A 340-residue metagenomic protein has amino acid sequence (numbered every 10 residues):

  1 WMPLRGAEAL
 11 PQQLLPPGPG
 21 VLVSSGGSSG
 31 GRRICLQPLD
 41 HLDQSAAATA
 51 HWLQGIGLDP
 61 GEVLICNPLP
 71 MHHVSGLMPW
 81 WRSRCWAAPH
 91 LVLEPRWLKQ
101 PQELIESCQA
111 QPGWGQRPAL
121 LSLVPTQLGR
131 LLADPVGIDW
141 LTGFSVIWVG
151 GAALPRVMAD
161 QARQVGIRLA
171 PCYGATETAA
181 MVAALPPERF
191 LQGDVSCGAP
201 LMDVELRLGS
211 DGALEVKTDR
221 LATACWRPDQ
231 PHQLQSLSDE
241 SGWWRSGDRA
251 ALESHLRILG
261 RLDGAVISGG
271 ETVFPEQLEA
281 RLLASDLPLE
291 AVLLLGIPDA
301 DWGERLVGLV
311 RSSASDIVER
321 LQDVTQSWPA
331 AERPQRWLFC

Functional and structural regions predicted by a protein language model:
A7-S24, I56-L64: Conserved pre-ATP/AMP-binding loop-to-beta segment of ANL
P19-C35: Conserved adenylation A10 loop of the ANL superfamily
S24-S28, I65, W80, L121 (+3 more regions): Conserved S/T- and glycine-rich ATP-binding loop of Class I adenylate-forming
S28, G151, G174, D248 (+1 more regions): Active-site glycine-centered loops adjacent to acidic/histidine catalytic or metal-binding residues that shape
L36-W52, L64-R130, A170: AMP-binding/adenylate-forming
A133-L191: Gly/Ser/Thr-rich phosphate-binding loop
P200, G209-S241, E271-V273: Conserved ATP/PPi-binding loop(s) of AMP-dependent carboxylate-activating enzymes
T218, G242, G247-R333: AMP-binding/adenylate-forming catalytic core of the ANL superfamily
